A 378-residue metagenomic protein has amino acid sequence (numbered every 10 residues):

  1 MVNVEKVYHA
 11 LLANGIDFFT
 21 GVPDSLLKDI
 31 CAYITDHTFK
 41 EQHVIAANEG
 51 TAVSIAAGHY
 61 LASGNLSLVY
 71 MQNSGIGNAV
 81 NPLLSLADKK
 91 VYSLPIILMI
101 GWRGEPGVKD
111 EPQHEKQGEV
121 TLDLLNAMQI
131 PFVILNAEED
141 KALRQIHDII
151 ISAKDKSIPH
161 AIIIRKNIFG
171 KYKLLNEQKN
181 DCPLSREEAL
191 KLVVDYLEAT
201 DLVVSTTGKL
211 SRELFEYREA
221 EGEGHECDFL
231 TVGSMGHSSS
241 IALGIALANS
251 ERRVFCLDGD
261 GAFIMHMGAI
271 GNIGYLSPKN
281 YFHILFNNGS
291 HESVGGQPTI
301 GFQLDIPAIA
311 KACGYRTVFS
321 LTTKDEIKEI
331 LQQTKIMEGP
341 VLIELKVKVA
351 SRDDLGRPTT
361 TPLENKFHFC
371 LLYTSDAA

Functional and structural regions predicted by a protein language model:
M1-N126, I130-A242, L247-R252, I300 (+2 more regions): Thiamine diphosphate
D17, K279, R316: Short acidic/polar active-site loop segments enriched in Thr and Asp
M71-S74, R252-F263, G268-I270: DG-centered beta-turn motif at the end of beta-strands
S93-I96, M267-N287: A short alpha/beta connector and helix-capping loop motif
I164, L257-D260, F286, L345: Active-site flanking residues adjacent to catalytic metal/cofactor-binding acidic residues
V203, V254-L257, I284: Residue-level marker for buried hydrophobic side chains located in beta-strands that build the well-ordered beta-sheet
K324-K335: A short, acidic, amphipathic alpha-helical segment used as a generic capping/interface helix at domain edges
Y373-A378: Conserved small/polar residues in nucleotide/adenosyl-binding loops
